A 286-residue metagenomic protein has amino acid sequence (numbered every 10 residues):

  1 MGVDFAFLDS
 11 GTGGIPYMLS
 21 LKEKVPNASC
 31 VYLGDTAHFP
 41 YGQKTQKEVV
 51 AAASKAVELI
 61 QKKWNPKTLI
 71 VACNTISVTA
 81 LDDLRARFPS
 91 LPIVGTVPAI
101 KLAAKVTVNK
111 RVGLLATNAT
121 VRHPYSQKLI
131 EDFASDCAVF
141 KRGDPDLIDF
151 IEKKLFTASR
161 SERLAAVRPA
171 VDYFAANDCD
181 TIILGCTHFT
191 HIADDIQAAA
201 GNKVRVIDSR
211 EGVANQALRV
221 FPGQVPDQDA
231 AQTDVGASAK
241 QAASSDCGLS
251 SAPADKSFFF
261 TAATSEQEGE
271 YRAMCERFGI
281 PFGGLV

Functional and structural regions predicted by a protein language model:
M1-V286: Non-catalytic structural scaffold of enzyme domains
